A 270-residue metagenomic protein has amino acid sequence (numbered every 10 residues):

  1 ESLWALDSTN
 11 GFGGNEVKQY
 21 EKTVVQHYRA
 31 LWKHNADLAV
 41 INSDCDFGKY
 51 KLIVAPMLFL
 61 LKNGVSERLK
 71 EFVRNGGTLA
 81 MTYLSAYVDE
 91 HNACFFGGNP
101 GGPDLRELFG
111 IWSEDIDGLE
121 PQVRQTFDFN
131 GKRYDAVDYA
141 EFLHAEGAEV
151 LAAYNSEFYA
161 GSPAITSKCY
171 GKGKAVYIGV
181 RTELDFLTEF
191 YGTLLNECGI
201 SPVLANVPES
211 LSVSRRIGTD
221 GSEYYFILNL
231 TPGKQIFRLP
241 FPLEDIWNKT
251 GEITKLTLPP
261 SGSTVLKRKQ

Functional and structural regions predicted by a protein language model:
E1-Q270: Carbohydrate-binding surfaces of carbohydrate-active enzymes
